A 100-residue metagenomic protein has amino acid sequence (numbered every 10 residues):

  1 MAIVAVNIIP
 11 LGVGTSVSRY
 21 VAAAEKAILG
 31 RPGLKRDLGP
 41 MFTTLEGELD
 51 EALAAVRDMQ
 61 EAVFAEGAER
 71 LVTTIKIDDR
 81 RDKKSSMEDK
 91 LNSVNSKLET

Functional and structural regions predicted by a protein language model:
M1-T100: Charge-rich, low-complexity N-terminal segments
